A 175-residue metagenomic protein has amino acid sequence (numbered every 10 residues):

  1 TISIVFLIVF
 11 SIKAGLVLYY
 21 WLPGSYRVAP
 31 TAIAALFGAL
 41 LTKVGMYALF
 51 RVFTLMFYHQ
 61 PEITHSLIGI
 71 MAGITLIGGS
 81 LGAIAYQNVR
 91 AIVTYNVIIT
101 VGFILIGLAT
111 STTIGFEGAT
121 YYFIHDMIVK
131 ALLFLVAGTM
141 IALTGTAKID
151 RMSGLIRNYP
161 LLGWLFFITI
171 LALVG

Functional and structural regions predicted by a protein language model:
T1-G175: Hydrophobic transmembrane alpha-helices and their helix-loop junctions in integral membrane proteins
